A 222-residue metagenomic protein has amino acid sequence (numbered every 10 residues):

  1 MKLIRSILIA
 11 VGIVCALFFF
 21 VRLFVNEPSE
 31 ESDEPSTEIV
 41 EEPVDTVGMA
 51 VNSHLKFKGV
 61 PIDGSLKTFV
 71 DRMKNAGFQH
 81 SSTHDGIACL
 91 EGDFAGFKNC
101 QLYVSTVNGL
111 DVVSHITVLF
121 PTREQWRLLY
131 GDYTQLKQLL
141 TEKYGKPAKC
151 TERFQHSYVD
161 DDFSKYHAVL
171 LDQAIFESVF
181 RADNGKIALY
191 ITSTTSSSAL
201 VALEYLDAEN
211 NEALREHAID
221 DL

Functional and structural regions predicted by a protein language model:
M1-I13: N-terminal Sec-pathway targeting helices
F19-E31: Hydrophobic single-pass membrane-insertion segments
P28-I87, P121-L222: Non-cytosolic coordination micro-motifs
T46, D111-V112: Coil residues (strongly favoring Ser/Thr
F94-N99, A182-K186: Glycine-centered tight beta-turn/hairpin loop motif at sheet-sheet or coil-to-beta transitions
C100-V107, E177-S178, I191: Hydrophobic/aromatic beta-strand elements that line small-molecule binding cavities or substrate pockets in beta-rich
